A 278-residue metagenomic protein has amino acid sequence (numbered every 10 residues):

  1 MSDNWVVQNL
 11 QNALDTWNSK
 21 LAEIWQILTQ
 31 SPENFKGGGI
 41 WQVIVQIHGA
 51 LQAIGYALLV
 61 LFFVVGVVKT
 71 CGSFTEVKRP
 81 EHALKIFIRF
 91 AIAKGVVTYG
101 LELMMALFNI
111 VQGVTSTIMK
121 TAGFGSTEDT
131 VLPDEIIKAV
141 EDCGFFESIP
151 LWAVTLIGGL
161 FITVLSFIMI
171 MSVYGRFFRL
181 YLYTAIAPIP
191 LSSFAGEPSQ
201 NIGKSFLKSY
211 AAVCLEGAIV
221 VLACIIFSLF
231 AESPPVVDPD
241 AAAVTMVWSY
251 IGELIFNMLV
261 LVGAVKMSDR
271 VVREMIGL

Functional and structural regions predicted by a protein language model:
M1-L10, P80-G100, G203-V213: Alpha-helical transmembrane segments and their helix-start/interface "positive-inside/aromatic belt" motifs in integral
M1-L58: Binding/recognition "hotspot" determinant
E23-Q26, H82-R89, N109, S116 (+5 more regions): Short amphipathic alpha-helical coupling elements at transmembrane boundaries
I44-Q52, L84-I88, I92, E141 (+5 more regions): Alpha-helical membrane-interface segments at transmembrane helix boundaries
A53-V65, I157-T163, L180: Hydrophobic alpha-helical transmembrane segments
L58-K94, I186-Q200: Hydrophobic transmembrane alpha-helix segments characteristic of membrane transport and insertion machinery
K94-I186, V220, C224-G277: Non-cytosolic segments of integral membrane proteins
L191-K208, D240, V271-G277: Alpha-helical transmembrane segments
